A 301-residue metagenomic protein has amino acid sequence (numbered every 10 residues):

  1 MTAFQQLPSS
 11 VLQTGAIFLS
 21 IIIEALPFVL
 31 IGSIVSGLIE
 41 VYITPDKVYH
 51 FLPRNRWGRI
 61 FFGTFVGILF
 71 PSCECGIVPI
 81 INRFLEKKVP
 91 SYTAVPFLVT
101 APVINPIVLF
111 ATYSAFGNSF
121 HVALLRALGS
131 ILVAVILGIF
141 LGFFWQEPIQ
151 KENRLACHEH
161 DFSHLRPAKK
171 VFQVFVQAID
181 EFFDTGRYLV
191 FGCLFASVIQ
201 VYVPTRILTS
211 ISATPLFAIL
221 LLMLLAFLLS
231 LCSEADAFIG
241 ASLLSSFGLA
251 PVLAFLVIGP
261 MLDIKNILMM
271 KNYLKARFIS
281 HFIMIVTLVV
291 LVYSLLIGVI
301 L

Functional and structural regions predicted by a protein language model:
T2-I34, D46, H50, L124-M223 (+1 more regions): Selected transmembrane alpha-helices and immediately adjacent juxtamembrane segments of polytopic inner-membrane
L7, G37, S197, A241 (+1 more regions): Generic anion/oxyanion-binding catalytic loop in active/binding sites
E24, F28-I31, E40, T44 (+4 more regions): Short helix-loop boundary/capping segments at the starts of domains
E24-A25, G63-L69, L228: Interfacial helix-start motif at the membrane-water boundary
I31, F62, V66, C75 (+2 more regions): Short glycine-rich loop/turn motifs that provide flexible caps or phosphate-binding loops at active sites
V35-V66, L208-A213, I239-G240: Membrane-embedded helical hairpins/re-entrant loop segments and their flanking transmembrane helices within multi-pass
L38-I43, Y202, I264-K265: Structural signal for the C-terminal ends of transmembrane alpha-helices and the immediately following loop
F70-L128, V203-L274, F278: Membrane-interfacial helix-loop connectors
